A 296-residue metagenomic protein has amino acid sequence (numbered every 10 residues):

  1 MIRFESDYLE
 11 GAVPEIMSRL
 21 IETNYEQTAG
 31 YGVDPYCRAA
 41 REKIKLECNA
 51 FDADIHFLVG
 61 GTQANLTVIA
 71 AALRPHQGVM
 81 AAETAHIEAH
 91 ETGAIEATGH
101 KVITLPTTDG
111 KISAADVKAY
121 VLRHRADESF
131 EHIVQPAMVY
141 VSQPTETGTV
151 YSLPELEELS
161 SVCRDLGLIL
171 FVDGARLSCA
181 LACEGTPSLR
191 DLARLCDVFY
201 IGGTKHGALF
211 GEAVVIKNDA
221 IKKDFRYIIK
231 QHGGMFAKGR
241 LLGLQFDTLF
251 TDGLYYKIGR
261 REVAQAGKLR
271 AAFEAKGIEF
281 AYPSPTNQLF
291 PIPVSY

Functional and structural regions predicted by a protein language model:
I2-V294: Conserved PLP-enzyme active-site core in the AAT-like
